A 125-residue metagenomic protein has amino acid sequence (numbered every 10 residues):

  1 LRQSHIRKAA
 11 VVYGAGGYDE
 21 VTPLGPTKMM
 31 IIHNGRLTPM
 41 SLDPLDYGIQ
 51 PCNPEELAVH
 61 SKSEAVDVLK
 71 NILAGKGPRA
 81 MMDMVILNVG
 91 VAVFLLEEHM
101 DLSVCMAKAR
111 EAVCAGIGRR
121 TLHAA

Functional and structural regions predicted by a protein language model:
L1-A125: Glycine-rich anion-binding loops and their surrounding alpha/beta cores
